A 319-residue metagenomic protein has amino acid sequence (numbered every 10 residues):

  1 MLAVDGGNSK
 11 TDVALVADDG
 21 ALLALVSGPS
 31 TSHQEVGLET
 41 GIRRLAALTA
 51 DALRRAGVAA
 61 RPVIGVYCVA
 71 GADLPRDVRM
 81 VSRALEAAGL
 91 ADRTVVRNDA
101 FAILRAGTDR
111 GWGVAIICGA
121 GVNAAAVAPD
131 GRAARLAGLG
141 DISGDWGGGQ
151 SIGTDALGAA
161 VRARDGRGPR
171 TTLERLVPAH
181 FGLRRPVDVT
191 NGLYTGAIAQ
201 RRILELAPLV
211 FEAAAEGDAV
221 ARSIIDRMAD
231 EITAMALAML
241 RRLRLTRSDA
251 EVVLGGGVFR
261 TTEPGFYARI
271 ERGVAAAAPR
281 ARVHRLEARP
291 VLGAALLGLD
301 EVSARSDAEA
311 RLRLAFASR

Functional and structural regions predicted by a protein language model:
M1-P62, E86-A87, A106-W112, L157-R319: ATP-binding/phosphotransfer module of carbohydrate and carboxylate kinases, centering on a glycine-rich
G6, V69, A100: Residues immediately flanking
L48, V69-A72: Membrane helical hairpin/interfacial module
I64, R93-V95, E251: Proline-centered loop/turn at the N-terminus of a beta-strand
G65-C68, D77: N-terminal functional module of multi-domain proteins
C68, C118, L254-G255: A secondary-structure boundary/capping signal
C68, V95-R97, H284-L286: Structural motif
A72-R175, S318-R319: Phosphate-binding/catalytic loop of phosphoryl-transfer enzymes
